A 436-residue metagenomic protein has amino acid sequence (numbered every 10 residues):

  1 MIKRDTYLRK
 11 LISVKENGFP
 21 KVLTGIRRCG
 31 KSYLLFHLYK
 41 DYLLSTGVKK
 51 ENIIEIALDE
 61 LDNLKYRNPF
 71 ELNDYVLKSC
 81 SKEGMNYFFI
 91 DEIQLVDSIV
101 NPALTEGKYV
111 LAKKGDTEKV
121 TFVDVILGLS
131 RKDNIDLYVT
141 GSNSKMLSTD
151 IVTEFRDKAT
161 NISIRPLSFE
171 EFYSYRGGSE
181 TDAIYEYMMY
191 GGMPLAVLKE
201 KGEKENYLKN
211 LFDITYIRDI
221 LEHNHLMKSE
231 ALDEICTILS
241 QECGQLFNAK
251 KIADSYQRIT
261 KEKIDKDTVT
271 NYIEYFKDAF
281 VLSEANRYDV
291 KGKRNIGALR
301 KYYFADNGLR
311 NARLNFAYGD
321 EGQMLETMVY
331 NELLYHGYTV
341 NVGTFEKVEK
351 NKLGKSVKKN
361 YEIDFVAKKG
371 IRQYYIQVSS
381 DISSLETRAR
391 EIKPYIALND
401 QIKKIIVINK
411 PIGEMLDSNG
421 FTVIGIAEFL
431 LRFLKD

Functional and structural regions predicted by a protein language model:
I2-E16: Pre-Walker A adenine-sensing motif
L23: Hydrophobic anchor at the beta1->P-loop junction of P-loop NTPases
K31-S32: Conserved lysine of the Walker
I54-G84: Short glycine-rich substrate-engagement loop in P-loop NTPases that contacts/grips substrate
E83-K119: Conserved P-loop NTPase "ATPase switch" module shared by AAA+ and STAND
D133-N134, S142-L246, S283: Interdomain motor-coupling "hinge/lid" segment immediately C-terminal to the ATP-binding subdomain of NTP-driven enzymes
K201-Q373: Accessory nucleic acid-recognition modules appended to NTPase machines
P411-D436: Domain-level recognition of nuclease-like catalytic cores that cleave nucleotide substrates
